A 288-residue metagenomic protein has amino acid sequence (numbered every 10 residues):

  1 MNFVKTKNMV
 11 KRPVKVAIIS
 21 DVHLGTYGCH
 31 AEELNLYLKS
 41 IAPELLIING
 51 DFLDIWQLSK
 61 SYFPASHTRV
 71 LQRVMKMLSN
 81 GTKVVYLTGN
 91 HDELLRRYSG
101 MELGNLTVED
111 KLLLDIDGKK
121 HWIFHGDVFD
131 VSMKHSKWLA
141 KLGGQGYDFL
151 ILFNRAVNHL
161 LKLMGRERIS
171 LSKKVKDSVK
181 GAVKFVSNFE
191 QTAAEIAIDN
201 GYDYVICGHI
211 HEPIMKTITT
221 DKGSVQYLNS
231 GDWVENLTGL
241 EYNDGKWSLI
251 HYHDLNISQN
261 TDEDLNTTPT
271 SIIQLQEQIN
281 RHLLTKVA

Functional and structural regions predicted by a protein language model:
F3, V10-K15, T26-I116: Core catalytic region of metal-dependent phosphoesterases/phosphodiesterases, especially metallo-beta-lactamase-like
K15-H23, I55-K60, K174-G181: Short, basic, glycine/proline-bearing loop/turn elements
V16-I18, L46-I48, W122, I206: Residue-level marker for buried hydrophobic side chains located in beta-strands that build the well-ordered beta-sheet
D21, G50-D51, G89, H125 (+2 more regions): Active-site glycine-centered loops adjacent to acidic/histidine catalytic or metal-binding residues that shape
G104-E109, W122, D127, V131-K141 (+1 more regions): Conserved beta-sheet core of the metallophosphoesterase superfamily
V108, D117, L171-D203, E212-P213 (+1 more regions): Non-catalytic terminal accessory segments
L114-D117, I218, G223-A288: Binuclear metal-dependent phosphoesterase catalytic core
F124-F189: Active-site-proximal loop/helix segment associated with metal-binding centers of metalloenzymes
